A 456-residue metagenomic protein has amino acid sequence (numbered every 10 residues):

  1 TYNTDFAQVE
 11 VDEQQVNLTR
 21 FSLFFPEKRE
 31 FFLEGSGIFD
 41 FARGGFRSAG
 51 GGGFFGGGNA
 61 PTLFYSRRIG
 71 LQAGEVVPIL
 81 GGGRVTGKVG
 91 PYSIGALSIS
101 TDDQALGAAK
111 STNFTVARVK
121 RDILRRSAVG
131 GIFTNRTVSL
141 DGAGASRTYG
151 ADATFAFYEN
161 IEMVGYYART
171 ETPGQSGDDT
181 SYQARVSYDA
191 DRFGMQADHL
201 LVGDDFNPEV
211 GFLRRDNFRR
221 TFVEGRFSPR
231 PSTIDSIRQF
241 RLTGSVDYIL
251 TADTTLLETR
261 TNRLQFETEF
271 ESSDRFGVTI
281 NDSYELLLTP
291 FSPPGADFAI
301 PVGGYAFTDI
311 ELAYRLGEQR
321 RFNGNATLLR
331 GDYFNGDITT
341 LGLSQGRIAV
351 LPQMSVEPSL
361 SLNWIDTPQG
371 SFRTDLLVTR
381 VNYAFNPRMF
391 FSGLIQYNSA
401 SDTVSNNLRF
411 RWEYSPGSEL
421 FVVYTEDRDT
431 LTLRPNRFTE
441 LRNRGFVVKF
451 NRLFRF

Functional and structural regions predicted by a protein language model:
T1-I234, I280-L286, T439, R444: Outer-membrane beta-barrel channel domains
P78, Y166-F456: Exposed, low-structure sequence patches enriched in small/polar residues
